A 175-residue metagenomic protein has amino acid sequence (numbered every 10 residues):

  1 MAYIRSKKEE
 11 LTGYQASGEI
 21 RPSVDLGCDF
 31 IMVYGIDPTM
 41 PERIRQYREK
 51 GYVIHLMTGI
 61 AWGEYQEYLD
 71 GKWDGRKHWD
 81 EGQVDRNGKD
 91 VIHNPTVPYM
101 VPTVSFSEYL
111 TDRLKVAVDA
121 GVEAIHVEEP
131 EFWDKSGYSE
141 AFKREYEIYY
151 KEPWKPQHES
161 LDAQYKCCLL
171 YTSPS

Functional and structural regions predicted by a protein language model:
M1-Q66, D70-W73: Mature N-terminal, pre-catalytic/accessory segment of carbohydrate-active enzymes
D29, E42-E49, D70, E108 (+5 more regions): Polar/charged alpha-helical tracts
I44-I60, S105, T111-E123, V127: Substrate-binding cleft of carbohydrate-active enzyme catalytic domains
Y52-M57, G75-E81, Y146-Y149: Short, structured secondary-structure boundary patches
A61-A120, W154-L170: Active-site-adjacent "subsite" loops/lids of carbohydrate-active enzymes
E128-L169: Active-site-proximal loop/short-helix segments that contain or immediately flank catalytic acid/base residue(s)
Y171-S175: Conserved small/polar residues in nucleotide/adenosyl-binding loops
